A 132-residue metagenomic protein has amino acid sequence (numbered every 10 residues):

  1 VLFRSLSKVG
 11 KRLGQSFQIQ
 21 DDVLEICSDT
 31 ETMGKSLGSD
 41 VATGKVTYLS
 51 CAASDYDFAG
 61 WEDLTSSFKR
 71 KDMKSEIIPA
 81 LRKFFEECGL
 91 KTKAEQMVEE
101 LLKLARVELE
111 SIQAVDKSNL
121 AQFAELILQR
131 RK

Functional and structural regions predicted by a protein language model:
V1-K132: All-alpha prenyltransferase/terpene-synthase fold signal
